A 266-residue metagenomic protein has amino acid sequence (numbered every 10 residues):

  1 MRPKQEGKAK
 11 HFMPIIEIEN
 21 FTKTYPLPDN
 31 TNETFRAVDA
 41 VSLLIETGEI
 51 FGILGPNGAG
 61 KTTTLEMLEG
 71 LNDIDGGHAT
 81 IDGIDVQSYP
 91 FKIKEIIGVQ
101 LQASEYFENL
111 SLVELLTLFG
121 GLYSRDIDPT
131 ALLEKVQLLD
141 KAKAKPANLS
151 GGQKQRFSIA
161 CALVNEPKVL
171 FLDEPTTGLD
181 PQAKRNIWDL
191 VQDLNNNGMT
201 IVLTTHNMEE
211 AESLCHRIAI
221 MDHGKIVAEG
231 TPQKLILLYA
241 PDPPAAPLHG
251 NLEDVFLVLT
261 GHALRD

Functional and structural regions predicted by a protein language model:
G77-D85, I93: Conserved ABC transporter NBD signature motif
T117, G121, D126-K141: Conserved ABC ATPase "signature" region
K145-L149: Conserved ABC ATPase signature
E166: Conserved catalytic motifs of ABC-family nucleotide-binding domains
L170-D173: Catalytic Walker B motif of ABC-type/P-loop ATPase nucleotide-binding domains
E229-G230: ABC ATPase "signature
